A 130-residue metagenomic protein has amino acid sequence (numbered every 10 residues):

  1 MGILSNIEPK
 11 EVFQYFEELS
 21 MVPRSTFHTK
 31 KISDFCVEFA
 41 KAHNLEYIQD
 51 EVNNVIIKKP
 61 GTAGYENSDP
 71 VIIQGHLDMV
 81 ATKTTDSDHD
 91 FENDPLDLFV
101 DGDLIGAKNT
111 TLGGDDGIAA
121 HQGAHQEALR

Functional and structural regions predicted by a protein language model:
M1-V22: N-terminal hydrophobic or amphipathic helices/low-complexity stretches enriched in small/hydrophobic/Pro/Gly
L4, E8, R24-H28, I32 (+1 more regions): Catalytic cores of large soluble enzymes that bind and process phosphate-bearing ligands
N6, H43, T84-D86: Intrinsically disordered, low-complexity boundary segments flanking structured domains
F13, E17, V37, A119-Q126: Predominant activation on well-ordered alpha-helical scaffold segments within soluble catalytic domains
F13-L19, T29, I57, M79 (+1 more regions): Generic hydrophobic, helix-prone segments enriched in Leu/Val/Ile
L19-V22, H43, A128: Change "in soluble alpha/beta enzymes" to "in soluble alpha/beta proteins
S25-D69: A non-catalytic alpha/beta surface segment that caps or lines the substrate-entry region of metallo-dependent hydrolase
Y65-R130: Active-site metal-coordination/substrate-binding segment of hydrolases, especially metallo-dependent peptidases
